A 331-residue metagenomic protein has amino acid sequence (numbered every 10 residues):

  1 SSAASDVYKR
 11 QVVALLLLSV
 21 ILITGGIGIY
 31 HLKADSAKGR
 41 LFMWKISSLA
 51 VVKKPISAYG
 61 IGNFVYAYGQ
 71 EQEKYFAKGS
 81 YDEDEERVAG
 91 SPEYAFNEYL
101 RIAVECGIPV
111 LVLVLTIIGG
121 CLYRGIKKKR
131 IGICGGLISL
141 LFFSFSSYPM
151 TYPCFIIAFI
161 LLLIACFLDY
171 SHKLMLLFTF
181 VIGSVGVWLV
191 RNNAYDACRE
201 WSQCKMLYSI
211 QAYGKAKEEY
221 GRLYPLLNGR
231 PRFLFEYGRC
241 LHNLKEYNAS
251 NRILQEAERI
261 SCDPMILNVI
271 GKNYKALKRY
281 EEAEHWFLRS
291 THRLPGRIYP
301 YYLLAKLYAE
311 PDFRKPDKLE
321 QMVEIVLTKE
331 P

Functional and structural regions predicted by a protein language model:
S1-Y8: Short, small-residue-biased leader/transition segments that mark boundaries at the very start of proteins
R10-G28, H172-Y195: Internal/C-terminal transmembrane anchor helices
V12, L17, I108-C134, I298: Hydrophobic transmembrane alpha-helices and their immediate junctions
G25-F42, G183-I210: Hydrophobic alpha-helical transmembrane segments in integral membrane proteins
I61-V104: Interfacial juxtamembrane loops and adjacent helix segments that form the catalytic/substrate-binding surfaces
E93, N97, G125-S147: Loop-to-helix entry and N-terminal half of a specific, functionally important transmembrane alpha helix in multi-pass
W201-S202, R232-E236, M265-V269, I298-L303: Alpha-solenoid helical repeat scaffolds
